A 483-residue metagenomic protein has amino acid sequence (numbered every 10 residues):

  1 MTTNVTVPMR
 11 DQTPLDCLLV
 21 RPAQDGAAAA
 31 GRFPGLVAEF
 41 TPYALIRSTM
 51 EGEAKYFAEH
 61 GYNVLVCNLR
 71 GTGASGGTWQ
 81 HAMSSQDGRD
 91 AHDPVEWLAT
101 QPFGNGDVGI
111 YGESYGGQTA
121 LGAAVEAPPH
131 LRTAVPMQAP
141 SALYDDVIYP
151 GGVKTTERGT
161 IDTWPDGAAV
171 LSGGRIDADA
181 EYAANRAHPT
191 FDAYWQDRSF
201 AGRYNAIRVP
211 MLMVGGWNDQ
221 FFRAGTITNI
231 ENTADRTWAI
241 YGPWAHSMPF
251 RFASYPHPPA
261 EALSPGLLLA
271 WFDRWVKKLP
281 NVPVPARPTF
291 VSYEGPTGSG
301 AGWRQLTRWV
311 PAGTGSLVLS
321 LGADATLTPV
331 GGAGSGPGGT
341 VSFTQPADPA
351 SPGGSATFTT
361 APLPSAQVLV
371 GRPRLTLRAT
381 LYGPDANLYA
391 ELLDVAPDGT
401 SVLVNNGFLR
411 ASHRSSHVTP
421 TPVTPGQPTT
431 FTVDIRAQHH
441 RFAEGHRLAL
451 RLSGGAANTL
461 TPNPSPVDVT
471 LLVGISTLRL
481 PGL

Functional and structural regions predicted by a protein language model:
M1-R32, S365: N-terminal cap/lid segment of alpha/beta-hydrolase-fold proteins
T3-T6, S264, V276-L483: Glycine/threonine-rich phosphate-binding loop and adjacent beta-strand/alpha-helix elements that clamp
A23-A99, P150, R251-A253, A396-D398 (+1 more regions): Cap/lid segment of the alpha/beta-hydrolase catalytic domain
E59, G122-A206, P280-P283: Accessory cap/linker subdomain of secreted extracellular hydrolases
P102-S114: Alpha/beta-hydrolase fold nucleophile elbow
G112-G122: Glycine-rich nucleophile elbow surrounding the catalytic serine of serine-hydrolase chemistry
I207, M213-G215: Short beta-strand/loop motif that positions the catalytic acidic residue of the alpha/beta-hydrolase fold
Q220-T226: Conserved alpha/beta-hydrolase "acid-adjacent" motif
